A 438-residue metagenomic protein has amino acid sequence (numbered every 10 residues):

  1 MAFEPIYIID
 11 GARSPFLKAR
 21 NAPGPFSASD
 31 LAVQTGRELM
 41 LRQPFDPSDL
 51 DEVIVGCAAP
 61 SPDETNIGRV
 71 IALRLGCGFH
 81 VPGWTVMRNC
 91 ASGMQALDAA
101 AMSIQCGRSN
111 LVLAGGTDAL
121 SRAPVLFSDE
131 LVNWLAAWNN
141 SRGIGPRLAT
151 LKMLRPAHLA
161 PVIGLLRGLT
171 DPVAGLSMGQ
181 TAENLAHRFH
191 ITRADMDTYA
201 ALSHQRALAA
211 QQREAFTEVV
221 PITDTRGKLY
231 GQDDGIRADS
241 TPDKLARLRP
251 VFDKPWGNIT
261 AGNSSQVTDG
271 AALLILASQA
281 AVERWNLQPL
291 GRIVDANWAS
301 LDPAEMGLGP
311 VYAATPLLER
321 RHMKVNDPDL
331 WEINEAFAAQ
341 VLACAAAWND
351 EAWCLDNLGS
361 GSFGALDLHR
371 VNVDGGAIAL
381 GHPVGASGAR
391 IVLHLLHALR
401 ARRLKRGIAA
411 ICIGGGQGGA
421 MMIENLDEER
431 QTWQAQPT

Functional and structural regions predicted by a protein language model:
M1-S27, M153-G168, D243-L308, Y312-T315 (+6 more regions): Condensing-enzyme catalytic core mediating Claisen C-C bond formation in acyl metabolism
A12-S14, P25-Q34, R42, A157-H158 (+3 more regions): N-terminal extracellular/periplasmic Venus flytrap/periplasmic-binding protein-like
G24-G143, V219-Q232, N326-W348: Conserved beta-ketoacyl condensing-enzyme motif
F26, C57-V112, R122, A157-A160 (+5 more regions): Conserved catalytic cysteine-centered active-site region of acyl-thioester-dependent Claisen-condensing enzymes
S29-Q43, I67-I71, A96-A99, M178-L185 (+6 more regions): Short, well-ordered amphipathic alpha-helical segments that serve as non-catalytic structural scaffolds within diverse
M87-D118, L126, A186-R213, L273-A280 (+3 more regions): Active-site-proximal alpha-helical scaffold in enzymes
V112-N184: Flexible glycine-/small-residue-enriched beta->alpha junction loops that bind anionic phosphate/pyrophosphate groups
E183, R226, V294-N297, L301-A379: Active-site pocket-lining segment
